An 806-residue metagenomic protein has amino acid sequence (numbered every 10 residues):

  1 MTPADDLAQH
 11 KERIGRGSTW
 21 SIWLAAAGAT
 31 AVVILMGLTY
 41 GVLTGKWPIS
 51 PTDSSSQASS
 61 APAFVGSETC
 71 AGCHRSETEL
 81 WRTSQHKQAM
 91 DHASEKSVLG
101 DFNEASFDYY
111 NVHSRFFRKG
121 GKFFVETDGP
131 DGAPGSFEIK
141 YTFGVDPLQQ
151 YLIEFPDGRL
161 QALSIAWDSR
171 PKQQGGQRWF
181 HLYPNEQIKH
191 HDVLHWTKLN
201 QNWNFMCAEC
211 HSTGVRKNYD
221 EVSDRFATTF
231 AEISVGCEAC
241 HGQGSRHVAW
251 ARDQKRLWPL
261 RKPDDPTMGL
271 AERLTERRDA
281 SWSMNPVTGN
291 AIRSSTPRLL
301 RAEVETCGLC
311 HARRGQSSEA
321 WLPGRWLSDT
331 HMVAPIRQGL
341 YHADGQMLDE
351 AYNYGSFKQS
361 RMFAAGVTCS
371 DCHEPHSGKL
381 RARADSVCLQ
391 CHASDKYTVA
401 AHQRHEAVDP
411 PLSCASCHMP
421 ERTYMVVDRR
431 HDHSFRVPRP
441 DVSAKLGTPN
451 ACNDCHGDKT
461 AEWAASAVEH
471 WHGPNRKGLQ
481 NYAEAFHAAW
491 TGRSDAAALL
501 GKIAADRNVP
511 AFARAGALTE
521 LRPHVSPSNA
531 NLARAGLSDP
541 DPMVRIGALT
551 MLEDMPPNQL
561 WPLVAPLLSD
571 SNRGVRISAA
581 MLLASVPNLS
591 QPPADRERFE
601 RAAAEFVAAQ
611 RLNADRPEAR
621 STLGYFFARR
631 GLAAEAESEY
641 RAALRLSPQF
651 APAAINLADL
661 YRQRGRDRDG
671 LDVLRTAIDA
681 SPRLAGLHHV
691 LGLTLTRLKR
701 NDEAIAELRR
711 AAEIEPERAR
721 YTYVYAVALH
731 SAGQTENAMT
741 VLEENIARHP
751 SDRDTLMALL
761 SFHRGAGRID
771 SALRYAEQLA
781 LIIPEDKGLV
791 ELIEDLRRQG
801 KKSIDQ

Functional and structural regions predicted by a protein language model:
W47-D53, S76-G144, L148-P156, S164 (+4 more regions): Primarily the internal scaffold of c-type cytochrome electron-transfer domains, especially repeated/multiheme c-type
S494-A504, S526-S538, P556-L567, S590-V607 (+1 more regions): Amphipathic alpha-helical scaffolding segments comprising HEAT/armadillo-like alpha-solenoid repeats
R514, R545, R576-I577: Residue-level detector of extended alpha-helical repeat arrays and alpha-solenoid scaffolds
H524, D539-P540, M555, D570 (+6 more regions): Structural marker of alpha-solenoid helical repeat scaffolds
P527-S528, Q559-W561, D595-V607, R630-A642 (+4 more regions): Structural signature of tandem alpha-helical TPR/SEL1-like repeats, specifically the intra-repeat loop/turn
P542-R545, R573, P617-E618, A651-P652 (+4 more regions): Helix-start (N-cap) detector for alpha-helical repeat units in TPR-like alpha-solenoids, especially tetratricopeptide
